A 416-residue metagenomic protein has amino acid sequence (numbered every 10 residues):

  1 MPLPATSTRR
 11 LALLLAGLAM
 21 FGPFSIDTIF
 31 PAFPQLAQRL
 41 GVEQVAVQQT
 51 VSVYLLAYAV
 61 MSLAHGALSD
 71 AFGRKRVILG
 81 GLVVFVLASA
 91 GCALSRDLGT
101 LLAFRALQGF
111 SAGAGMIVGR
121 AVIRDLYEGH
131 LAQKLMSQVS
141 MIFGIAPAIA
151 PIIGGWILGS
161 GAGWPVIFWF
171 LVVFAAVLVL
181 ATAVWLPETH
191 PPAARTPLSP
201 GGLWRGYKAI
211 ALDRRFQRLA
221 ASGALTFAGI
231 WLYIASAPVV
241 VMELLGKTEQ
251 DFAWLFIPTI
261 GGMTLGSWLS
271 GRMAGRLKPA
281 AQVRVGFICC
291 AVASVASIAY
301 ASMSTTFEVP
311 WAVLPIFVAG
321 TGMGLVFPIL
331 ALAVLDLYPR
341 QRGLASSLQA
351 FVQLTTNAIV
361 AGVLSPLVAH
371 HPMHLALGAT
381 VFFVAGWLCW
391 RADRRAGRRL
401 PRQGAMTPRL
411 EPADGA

Functional and structural regions predicted by a protein language model:
P2-P4, T189-A220: Juxtamembrane intracellular "pre-TM" segments in multi-pass secondary transporters
A32-V60: Extracellular/periplasmic helix-loop-helix junction of adjacent transmembrane segments in MFS-like secondary
Q35, G66-A67, A71, W156 (+1 more regions): Membrane-interface helix termini in secondary transporters
V60-G99: Conserved MFS/SLC helix-loop-helix module at the cytosolic interface between two early adjacent transmembrane helices
R76-A90, Q282-S297: Structural signature of the two symmetry-related core transmembrane helices
V84, A88-G91, G99-L107, P310-P315: Paired small-residue
T100, G129, S137-V184: Helix-loop-helix hairpin linking two adjacent transmembrane segments in secondary transporters
F104-G144: Cytoplasmic helix-loop-helix junction between adjacent transmembrane helices in 12-TM secondary transporters
